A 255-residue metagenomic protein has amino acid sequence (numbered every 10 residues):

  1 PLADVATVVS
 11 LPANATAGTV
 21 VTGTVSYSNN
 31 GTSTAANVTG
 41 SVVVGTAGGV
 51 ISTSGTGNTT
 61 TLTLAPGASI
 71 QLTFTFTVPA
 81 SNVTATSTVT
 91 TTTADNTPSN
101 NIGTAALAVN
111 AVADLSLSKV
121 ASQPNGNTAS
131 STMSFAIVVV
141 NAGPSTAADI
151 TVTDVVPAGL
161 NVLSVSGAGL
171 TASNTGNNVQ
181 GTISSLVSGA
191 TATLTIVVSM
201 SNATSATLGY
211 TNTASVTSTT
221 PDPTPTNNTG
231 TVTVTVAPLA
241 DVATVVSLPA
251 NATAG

Functional and structural regions predicted by a protein language model:
P1-G255: Exported/extracytosolic protein signature
